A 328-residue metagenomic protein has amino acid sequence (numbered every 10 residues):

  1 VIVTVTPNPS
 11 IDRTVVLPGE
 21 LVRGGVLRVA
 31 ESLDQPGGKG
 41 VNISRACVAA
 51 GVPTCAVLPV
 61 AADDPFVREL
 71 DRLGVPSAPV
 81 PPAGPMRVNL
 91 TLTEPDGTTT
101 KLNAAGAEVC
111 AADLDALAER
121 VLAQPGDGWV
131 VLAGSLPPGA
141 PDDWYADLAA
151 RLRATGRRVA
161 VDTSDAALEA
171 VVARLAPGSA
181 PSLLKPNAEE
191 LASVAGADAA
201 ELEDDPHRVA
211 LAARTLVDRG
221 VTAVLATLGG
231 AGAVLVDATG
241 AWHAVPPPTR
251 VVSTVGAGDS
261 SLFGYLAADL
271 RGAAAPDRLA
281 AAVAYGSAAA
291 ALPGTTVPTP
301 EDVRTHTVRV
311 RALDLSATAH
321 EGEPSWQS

Functional and structural regions predicted by a protein language model:
V1-R23: Positively charged, low-complexity intrinsically disordered leader regions
V1-T6, L202-E203, P298-S328: Actinobacteria-biased recognition of intrinsically disordered, low-complexity terminal regions
L27-M86: Substrate-binding N-lobe of the ribokinase-like
P81, T91-G126: Conserved phosphate-binding/catalytic loop of the ribokinase/pfkB sugar-kinase fold
D115-A118, D142-A149, E203-A210, H243-T249: Charged helix-capping and loop-helix junction motifs
Q124-G139: Short acidic, glycine-rich surface-loop motifs adjacent to enzyme active sites
A146-R158, T163-T239: Conserved phosphate/ATP/ADP-binding segment of small-molecule kinases
R214-T215, R219-G230, T239-A241, V245-L313: Conserved post-catalytic alpha-helical subdomain immediately downstream of the catalytic base and nucleotide-binding
